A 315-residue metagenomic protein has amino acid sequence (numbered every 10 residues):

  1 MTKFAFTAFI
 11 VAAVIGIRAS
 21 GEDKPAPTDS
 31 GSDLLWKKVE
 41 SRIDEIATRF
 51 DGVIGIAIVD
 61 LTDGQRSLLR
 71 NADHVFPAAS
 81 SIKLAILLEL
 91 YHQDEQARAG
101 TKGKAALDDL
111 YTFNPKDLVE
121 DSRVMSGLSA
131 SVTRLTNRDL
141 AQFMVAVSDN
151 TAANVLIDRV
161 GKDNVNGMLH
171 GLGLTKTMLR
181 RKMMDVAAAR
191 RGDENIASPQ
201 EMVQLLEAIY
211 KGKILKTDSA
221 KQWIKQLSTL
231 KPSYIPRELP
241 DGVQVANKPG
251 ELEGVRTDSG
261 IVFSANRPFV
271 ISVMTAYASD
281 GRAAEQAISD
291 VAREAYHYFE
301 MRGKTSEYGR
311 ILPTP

Functional and structural regions predicted by a protein language model:
A5-G16: Bacterial N-terminal signal peptides
D23-R49, R159-G161, Q204-Y234, P240 (+2 more regions): Structured C-terminal helix/loop/strand segments within mature extracytoplasmic catalytic/sensor domains
K38-N71: A short, well-structured edge-of-sheet supersecondary motif
R49-V53, N71-D73, P77-I82, A106-D108 (+7 more regions): Extracytoplasmic
V53, T133, A153-L206, Y210-K211: Mid-domain, small-residue-enriched loop/turn segments at the edges of structured enzyme/sensor domains
L61-T62, K104-M125, V160-G161, Q226 (+1 more regions): Acidic helix-start/capping segments at beta-turn-to-alpha-helix junctions
G64, P77-Y111, I271: Active-site SXXK
K116-N154, K162: Conserved catalytic neighborhood of penicillin-recognizing serine enzymes
